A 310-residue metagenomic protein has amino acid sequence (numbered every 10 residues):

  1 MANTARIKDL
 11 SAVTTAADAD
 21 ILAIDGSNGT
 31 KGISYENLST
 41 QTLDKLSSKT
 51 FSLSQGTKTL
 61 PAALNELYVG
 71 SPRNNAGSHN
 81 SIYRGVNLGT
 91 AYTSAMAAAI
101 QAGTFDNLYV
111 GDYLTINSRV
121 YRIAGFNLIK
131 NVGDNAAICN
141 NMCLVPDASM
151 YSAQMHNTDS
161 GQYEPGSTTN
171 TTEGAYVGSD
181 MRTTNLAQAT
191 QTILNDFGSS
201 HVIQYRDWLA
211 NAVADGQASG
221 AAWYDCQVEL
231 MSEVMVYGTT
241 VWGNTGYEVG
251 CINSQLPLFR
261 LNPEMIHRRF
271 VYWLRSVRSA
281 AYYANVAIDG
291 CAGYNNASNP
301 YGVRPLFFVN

Functional and structural regions predicted by a protein language model:
M1-R73: Fibrous stalk/shaft segments of extracellular and virion attachment machinery
G70-N310: Collagenous Gly-X-Y triple-helix signature in extracellular proteins
